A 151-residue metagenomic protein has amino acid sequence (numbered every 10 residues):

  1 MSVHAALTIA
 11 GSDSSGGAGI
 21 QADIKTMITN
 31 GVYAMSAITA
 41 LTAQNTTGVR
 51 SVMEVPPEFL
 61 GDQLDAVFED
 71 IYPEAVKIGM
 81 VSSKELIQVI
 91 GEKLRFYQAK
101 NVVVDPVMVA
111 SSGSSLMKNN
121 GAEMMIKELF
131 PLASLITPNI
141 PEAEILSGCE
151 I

Functional and structural regions predicted by a protein language model:
M1-A75, P131: Small-residue (G/A/S/T)-rich helix-start motifs and N-terminal tracts that mark the onset
A75-I78, S83-I151: Conserved beta-alpha-beta core of the PfkB/ribokinase-like small-molecule kinase fold
